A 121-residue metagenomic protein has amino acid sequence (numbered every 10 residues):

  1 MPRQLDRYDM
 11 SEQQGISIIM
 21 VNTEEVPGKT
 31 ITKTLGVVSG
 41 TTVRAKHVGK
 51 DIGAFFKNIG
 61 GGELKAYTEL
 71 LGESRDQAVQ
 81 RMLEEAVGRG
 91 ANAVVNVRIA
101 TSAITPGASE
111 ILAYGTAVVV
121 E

Functional and structural regions predicted by a protein language model:
M1-K50, G88, I111-E121: N-terminal presequence-like segments and the immediate start of the first folded domain
T23-V26, I99-I104: Short, solvent-exposed loop/turn elements at beta->coil junctions and helix N-caps that rim active or binding pockets
V38, V43-R44, K50-R98: Short, well-ordered alpha-helical segments
A93, G107-S109: Positively charged, aromatic-enriched nucleic acid-contacting surfaces
I104-T105, G115: C-terminal structural segments of small proteins and small subunits
